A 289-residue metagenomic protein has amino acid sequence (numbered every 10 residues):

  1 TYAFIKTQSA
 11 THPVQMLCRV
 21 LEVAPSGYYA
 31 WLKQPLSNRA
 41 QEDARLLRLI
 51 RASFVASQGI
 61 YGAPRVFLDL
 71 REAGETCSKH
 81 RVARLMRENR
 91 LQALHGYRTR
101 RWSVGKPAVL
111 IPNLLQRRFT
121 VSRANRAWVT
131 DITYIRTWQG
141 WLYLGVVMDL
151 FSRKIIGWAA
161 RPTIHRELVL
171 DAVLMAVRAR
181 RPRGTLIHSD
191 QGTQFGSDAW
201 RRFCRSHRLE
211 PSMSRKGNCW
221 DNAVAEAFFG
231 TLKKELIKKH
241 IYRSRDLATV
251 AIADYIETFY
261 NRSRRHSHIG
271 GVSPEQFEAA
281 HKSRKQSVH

Functional and structural regions predicted by a protein language model:
T1-H289: Charged DNA-binding/catalytic regions of mobile-element recombinases
